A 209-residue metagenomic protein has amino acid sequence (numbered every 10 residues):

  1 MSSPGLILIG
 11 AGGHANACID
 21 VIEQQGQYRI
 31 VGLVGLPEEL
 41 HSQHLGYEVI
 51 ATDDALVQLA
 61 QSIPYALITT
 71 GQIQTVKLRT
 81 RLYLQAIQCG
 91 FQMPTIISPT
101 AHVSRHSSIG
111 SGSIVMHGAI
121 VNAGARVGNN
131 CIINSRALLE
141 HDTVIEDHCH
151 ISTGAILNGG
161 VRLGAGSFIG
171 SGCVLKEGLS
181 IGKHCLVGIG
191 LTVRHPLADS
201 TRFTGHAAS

Functional and structural regions predicted by a protein language model:
M1-H44, V57-A60: Hydrophobic, well-ordered beta-alpha structural blocks that scaffold small-molecule cofactor pockets
A11, G35-L36, G71, S98 (+1 more regions): Cofactor-binding loop segments of dinucleotide-utilizing enzymes, especially the Rossmann-like FAD- and NAD(P)+-binding
G13-H14, Q74-K77, S108: Short alpha-helical
I19-V21, R79-L82, V127, A198-D199: Short amphipathic alpha-helical segments
V31, P64-Y65, A165: Conserved acidic residues
H41-H102: Phosphate-bearing ligand-interacting subdomains that bind or position ATP/ADP/UDP/GDP/NAD(P) or nucleotide-linked
T95-S209: Structural signal for interior beta-strand "rungs" in well-ordered beta-sheet cores of soluble enzyme domains
